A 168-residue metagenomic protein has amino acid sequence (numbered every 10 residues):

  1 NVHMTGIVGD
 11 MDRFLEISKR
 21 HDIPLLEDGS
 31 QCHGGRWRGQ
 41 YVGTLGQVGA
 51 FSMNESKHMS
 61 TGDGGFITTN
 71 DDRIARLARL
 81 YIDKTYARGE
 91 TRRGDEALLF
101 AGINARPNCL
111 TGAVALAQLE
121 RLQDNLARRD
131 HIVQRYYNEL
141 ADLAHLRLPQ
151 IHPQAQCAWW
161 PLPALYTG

Functional and structural regions predicted by a protein language model:
N1-T61, F66-T68, R73: Active-site phosphate-binding strand-loop segment of PLP-dependent enzymes
N1-V2, I7-F14, R20, R36 (+1 more regions): PLP-dependent aminotransferase class I/II
